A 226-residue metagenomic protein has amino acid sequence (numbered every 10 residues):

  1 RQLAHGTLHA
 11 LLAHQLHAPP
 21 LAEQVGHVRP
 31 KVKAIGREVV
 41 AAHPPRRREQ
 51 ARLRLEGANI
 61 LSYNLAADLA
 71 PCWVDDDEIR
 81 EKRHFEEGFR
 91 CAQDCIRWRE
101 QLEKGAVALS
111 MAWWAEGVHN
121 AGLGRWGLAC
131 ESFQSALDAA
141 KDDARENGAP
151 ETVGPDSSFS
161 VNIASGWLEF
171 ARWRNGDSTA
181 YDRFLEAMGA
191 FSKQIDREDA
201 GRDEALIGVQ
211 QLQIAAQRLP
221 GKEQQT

Functional and structural regions predicted by a protein language model:
R1, P19-P44, K82-D94, W126-Q134 (+1 more regions): Helix-turn-helix repeat elements of alpha-solenoid scaffolds
Q2-P19, Q50-D77, V107-V118, S160-R172: Amphipathic alpha-helical repeat scaffolds of TPR domains
A4, Q50-G57, H84-E87, C91 (+4 more regions): Structural signature of alpha-solenoid helical repeat junctions
A22, C72, K82, L102 (+3 more regions): Structural motif corresponding to the intra-repeat A-B loop/turn of tetratricopeptide repeats
K33-R47, A92-E100, S135-R145, E186-D196: Amphipathic alpha-helical segments of tetratricopeptide repeats
C72-D77, A144-N147, I195: Secondary-structure edge/capping motif, primarily at the C-terminal ends of alpha-helices and the immediately following
K104-L137: Helix-adjacent hinge/juxtasegments
L168-F170, R174-T226: C-terminal non-catalytic interaction modules
